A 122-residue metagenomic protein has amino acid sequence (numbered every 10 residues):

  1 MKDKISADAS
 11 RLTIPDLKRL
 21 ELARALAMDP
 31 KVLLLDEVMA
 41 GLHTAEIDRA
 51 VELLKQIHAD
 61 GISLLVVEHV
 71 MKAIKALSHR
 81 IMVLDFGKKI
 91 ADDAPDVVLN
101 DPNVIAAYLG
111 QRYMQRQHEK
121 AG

Functional and structural regions predicted by a protein language model:
M1-G122: Glycine-rich phosphate-binding loops of nucleotide-dependent enzymes
